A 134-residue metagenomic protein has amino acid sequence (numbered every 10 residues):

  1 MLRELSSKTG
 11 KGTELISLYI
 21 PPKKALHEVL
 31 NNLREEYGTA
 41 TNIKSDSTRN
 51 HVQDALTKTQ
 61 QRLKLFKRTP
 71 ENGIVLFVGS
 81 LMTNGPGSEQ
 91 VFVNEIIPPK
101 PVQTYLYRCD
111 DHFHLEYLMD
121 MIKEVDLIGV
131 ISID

Functional and structural regions predicted by a protein language model:
M1-I122, L127-I128: Non-catalytic, solvent-exposed interaction/assembly segments
G129-D134: Phosphate-binding glycine-rich loops and their immediate beta-loop-alpha structural context
